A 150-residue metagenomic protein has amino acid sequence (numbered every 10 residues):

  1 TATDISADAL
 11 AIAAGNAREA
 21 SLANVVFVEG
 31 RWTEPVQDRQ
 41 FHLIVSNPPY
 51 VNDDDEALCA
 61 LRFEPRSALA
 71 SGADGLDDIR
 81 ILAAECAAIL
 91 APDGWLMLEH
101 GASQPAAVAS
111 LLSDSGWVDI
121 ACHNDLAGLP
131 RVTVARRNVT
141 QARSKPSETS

Functional and structural regions predicted by a protein language model:
T1-N138: S-adenosylmethionine
N138-S150: Flexible, glycine-/basic-rich loop-and-beta segments that form/coincide with the SAM-dependent methyltransferase
